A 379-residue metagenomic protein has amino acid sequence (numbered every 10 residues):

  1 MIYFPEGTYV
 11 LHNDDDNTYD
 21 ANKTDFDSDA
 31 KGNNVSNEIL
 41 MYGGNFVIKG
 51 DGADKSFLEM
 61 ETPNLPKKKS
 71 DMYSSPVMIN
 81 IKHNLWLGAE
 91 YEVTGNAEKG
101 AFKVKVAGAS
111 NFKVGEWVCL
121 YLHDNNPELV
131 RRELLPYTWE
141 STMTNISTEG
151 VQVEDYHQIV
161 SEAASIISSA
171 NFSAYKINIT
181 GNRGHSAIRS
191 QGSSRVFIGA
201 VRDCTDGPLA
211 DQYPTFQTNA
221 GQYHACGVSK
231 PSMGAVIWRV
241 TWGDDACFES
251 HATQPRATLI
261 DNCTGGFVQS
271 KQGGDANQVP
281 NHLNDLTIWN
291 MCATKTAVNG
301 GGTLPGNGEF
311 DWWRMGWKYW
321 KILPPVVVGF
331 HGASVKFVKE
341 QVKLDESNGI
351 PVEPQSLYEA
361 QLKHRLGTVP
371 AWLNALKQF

Functional and structural regions predicted by a protein language model:
M1-F46, G52-L65, L134, Q152-D155: N-terminal extracellular ligand-recognition/capping segment immediately after the signal peptide
Y3, V10, L40, V47-K49 (+10 more regions): Extracellular beta-strand solenoid repeats
V10-Y19, S36-L40, V47-G50, L58-E61 (+6 more regions): Short, T/G/N/S-enriched strand-turn elements that build extracellular solenoid repeat scaffolds
T24, K55-D155, E162: Autoprocessing Asn-cyclization modules and mimics
D29-E38, N64-L85, A163-S165, R183-R189 (+5 more regions): Extracellular beta-strand/beta-solenoid scaffold signature
N45, D54, Q158, A170-R183 (+3 more regions): Right-handed parallel beta-helix
G108, L122-D124, S168, N178 (+1 more regions): Short, structured patches in soluble enzyme cores that scaffold and shape functional sites
W238-V240, R256, D261-F379: Catalytic domains of carbohydrate-active enzymes that cleave complex glycans
